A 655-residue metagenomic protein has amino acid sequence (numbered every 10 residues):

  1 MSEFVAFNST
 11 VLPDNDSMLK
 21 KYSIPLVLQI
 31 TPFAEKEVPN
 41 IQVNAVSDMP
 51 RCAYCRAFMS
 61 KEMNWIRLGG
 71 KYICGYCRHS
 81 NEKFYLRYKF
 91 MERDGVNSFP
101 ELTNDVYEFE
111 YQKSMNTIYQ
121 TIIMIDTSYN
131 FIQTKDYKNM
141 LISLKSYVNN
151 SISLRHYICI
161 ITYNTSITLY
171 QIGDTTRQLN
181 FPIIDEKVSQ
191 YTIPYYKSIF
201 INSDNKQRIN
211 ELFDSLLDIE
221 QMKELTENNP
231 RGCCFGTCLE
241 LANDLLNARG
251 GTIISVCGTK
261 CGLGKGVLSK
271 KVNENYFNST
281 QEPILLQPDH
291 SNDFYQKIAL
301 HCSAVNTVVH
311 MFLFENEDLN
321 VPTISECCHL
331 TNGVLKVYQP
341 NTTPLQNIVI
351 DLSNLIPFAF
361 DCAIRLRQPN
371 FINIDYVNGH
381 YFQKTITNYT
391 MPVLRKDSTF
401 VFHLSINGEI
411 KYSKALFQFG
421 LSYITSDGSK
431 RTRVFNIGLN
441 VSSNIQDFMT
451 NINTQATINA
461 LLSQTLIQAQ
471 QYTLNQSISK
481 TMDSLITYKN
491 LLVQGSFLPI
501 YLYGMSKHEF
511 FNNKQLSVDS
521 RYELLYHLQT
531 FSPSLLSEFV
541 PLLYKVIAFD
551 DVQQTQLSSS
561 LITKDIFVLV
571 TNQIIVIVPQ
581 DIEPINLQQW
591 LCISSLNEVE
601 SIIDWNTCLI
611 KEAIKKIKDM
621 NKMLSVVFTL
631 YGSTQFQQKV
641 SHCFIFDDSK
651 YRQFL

Functional and structural regions predicted by a protein language model:
M1-K145, N149-I152, N164-S203, Y501-L535: Von Willebrand factor
F7-T10, P25-F33, C55, E62 (+14 more regions): Structured beta-strand/turn binding interfaces of compact recognition modules in eukaryotic regulators
V43-N44, D48, S269, P288-S426: Acidic, polar loop-rich interaction surfaces within structured domains
M59-K61, S80-F84, N130-Q133, V148-N150 (+13 more regions): Eukaryotic short linear interaction motifs
C74-C77, D136-N139, S143-Y147, S151-I152 (+6 more regions): Extended amphipathic alpha-helical scaffold segments
K89-N104, N139-L141, T175-V188, L268-L285 (+3 more regions): Aromatic/acidic cage segments in peptide-binding pockets
I118-M140, L144, I152-L154, N164-I167 (+6 more regions): Exposed acidic/Ser/Thr-rich ligand/metal-binding surfaces
C261, G408-V576, E598-E600, W605-I610 (+2 more regions): Long, acidic serine/threonine- and proline-rich intrinsically disordered regions
